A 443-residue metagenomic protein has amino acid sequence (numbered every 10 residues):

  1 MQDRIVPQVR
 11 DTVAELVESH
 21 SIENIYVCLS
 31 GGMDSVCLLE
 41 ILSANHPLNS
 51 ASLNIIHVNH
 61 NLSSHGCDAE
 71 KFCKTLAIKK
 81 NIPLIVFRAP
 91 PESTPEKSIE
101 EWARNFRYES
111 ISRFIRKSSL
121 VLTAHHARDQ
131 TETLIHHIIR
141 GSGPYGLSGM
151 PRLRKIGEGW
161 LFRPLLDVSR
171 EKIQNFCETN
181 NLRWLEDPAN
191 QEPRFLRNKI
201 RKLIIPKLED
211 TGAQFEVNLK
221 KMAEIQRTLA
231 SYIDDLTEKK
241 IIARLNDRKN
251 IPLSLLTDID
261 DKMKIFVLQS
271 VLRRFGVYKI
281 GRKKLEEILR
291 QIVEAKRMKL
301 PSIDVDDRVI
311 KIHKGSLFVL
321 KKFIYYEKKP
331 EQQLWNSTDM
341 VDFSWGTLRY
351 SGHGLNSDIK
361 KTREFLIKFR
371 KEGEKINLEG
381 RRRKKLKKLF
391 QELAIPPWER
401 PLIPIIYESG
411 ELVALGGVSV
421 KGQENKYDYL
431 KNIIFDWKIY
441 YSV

Functional and structural regions predicted by a protein language model:
M1-P206: Core alpha/beta nucleotide-donor-binding catalytic domains of modification enzymes
I5-M33, S52-N54, H60, A89-S93 (+3 more regions): AMP-forming adenylation/ATP pyrophosphatase catalytic core
I78, E178, E209, R273 (+1 more regions): Short polybasic/polar patches that bind polyanions
G141, N180, K207-T211, L229 (+1 more regions): Change "in soluble alpha/beta enzymes" to "in soluble alpha/beta proteins
L185, Q214-L219, I233: Short, structured loop/turn "capping" segments at alpha-beta junctions
N190-N198, E216-R227: Internal, active-site/partner-interface "lid" segment
K202-L203, K207-E216: Conserved anion/nucleotide-ligand pocket segment
